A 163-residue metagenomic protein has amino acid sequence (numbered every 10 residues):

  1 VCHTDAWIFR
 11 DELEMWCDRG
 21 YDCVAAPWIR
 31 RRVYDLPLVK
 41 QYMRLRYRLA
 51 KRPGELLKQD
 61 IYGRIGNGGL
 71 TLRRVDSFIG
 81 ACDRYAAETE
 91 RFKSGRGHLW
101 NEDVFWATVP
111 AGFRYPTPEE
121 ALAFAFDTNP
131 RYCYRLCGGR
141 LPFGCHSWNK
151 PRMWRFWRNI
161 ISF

Functional and structural regions predicted by a protein language model:
V1-H3: Active-site acidic Asp-centered loop
A6-W7, R74: Catalytic domains that recognize anionic headgroups
W7-L56: Conserved donor-nucleotide/metal-binding helix-loop-beta segment in metal-dependent transferases, i.e., the alpha-helix
R52-F163: Catalytic core and acceptor-binding pocket of nucleotide-sugar-dependent glycosyltransferases
